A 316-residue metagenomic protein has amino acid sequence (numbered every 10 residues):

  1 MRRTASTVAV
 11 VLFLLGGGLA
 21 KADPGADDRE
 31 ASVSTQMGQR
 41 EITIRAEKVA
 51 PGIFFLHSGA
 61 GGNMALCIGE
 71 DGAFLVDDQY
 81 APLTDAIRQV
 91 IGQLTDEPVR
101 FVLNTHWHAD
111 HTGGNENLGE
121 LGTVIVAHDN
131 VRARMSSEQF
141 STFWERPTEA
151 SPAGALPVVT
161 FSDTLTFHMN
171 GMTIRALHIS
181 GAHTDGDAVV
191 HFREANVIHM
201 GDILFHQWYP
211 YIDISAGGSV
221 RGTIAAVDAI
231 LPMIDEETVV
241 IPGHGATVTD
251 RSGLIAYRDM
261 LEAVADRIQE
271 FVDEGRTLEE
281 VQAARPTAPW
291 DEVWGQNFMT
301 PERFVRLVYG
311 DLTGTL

Functional and structural regions predicted by a protein language model:
M1-V8: Bacterial N-terminal signal peptides that target proteins for export
V8-G17: Bacterial N-terminal signal peptides
D23-Q36, P232-I234, A246-L316: Accessory terminal helices/loops
R45-V90, V190-F192, V197-M200: Conserved beta-strand hairpin/beta-sheet module of binuclear metal-dependent hydrolase folds, prominently
A46, E70-F74, P82-V126: Active-site metal-binding motif and surrounding structural segment of the metallo-beta-lactamase
K48, R132-I179, T184-D185, R193-E194 (+2 more regions): Metallo-beta-lactamase
G52, C67, D77, I91 (+10 more regions): Divalent metal-coordination and catalytic microenvironments
G72-A73, Y80-P82, T166, T173 (+2 more regions): Metallo-beta-lactamase
